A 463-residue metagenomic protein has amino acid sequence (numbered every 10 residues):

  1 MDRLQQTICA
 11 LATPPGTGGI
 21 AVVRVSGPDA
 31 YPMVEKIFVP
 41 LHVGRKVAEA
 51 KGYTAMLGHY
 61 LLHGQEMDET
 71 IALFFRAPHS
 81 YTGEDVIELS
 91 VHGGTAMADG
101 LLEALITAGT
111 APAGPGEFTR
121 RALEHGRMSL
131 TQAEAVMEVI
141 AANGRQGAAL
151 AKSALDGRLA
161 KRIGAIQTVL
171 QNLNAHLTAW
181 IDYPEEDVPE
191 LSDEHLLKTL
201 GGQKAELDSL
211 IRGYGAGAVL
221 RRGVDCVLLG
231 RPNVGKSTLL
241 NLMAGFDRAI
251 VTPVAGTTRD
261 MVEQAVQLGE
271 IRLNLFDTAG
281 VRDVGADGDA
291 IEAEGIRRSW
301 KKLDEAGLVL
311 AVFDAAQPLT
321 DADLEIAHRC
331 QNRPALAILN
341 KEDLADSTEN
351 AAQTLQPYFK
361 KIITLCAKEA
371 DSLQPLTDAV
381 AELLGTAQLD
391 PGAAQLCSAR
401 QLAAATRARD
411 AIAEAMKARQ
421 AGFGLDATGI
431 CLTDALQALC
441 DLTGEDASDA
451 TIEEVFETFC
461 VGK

Functional and structural regions predicted by a protein language model:
M1-A149, S153, G157, L336: A glycine-rich (often HGG/GG-containing) alpha/beta subdomain
D2-P15, R145-Q267, L273, A286-D287 (+3 more regions): C-terminal-of-GTPase-core extension/linker across diverse P-loop GTPases
V25-S26, H92-G94, M128, V254 (+3 more regions): Structured loop/turn residues at secondary-structure junctions
S26, V91-G93, M243, T278 (+2 more regions): Glycine-rich, N-terminal phosphate-binding loop of Rossmann-like dinucleotide-binding domains
M56-D68, A72-R76, G256-D287, E305: Switch I (G2) and immediately adjacent beta-strands of P-loop GTPase domains
L275, L310-V312, I338: Structural motif
E292-A316: Inter-motif core of Ras-like GTPase G domains
